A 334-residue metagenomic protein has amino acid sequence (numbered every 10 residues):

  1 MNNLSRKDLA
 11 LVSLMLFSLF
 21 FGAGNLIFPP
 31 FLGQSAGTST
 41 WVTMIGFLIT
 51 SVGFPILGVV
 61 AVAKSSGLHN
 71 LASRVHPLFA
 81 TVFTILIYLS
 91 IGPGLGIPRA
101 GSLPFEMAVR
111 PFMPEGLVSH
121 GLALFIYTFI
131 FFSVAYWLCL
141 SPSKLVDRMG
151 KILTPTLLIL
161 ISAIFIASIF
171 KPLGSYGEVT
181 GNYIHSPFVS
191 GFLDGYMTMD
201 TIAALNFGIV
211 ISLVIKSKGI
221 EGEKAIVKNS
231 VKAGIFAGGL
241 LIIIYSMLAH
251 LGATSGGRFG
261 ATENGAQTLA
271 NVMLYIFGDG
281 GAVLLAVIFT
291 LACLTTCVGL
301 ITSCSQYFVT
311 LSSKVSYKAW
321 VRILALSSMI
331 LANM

Functional and structural regions predicted by a protein language model:
R6-L16, W41, L78-I91, L122-F129 (+3 more regions): Select transmembrane alpha-helical segments in multipass membrane proteins
L9-F47, L57-A61, S65-L71, I211 (+3 more regions): Transmembrane helix-boundary motif of multi-pass solute transporters/channels
L11, L48, V52, F83-L86 (+6 more regions): Transmembrane alpha-helical segments of multi-pass small-molecule transport proteins
L11-F21, A167-G174, Y183-L251, A286-T296: Hydrophobic, membrane-embedded alpha-helices of multi-pass small-molecule transporters
L32, S102-L122, K216, C297-L324: Helix-loop-helix connectors at the membrane interface of multi-pass transporters/channels
A36-G37, W41-F125, F129, S133: Membrane helical hairpin/interfacial module
V62-L71, F131-L153, S217-I220, I330-M334: Membrane-water interface regions at transmembrane-helix termini and the short interhelical loops of multi-pass membrane
H69-S73, I244-L294, T310, K314: TM-loop-TM module centered on a large, flexible mid-protein loop between adjacent transmembrane helices in multi-pass
